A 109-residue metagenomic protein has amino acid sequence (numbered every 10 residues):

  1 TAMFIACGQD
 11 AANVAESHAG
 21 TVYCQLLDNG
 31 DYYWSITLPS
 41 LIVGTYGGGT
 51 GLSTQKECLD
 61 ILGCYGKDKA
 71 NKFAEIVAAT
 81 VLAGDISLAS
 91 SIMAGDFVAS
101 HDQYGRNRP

Functional and structural regions predicted by a protein language model:
T1-V43, G47: Glycine-rich anion/phosphate-binding loop at the beta-strand->alpha-helix junction
Y33, T37-P109: Internal helix-turn-beta structural module
